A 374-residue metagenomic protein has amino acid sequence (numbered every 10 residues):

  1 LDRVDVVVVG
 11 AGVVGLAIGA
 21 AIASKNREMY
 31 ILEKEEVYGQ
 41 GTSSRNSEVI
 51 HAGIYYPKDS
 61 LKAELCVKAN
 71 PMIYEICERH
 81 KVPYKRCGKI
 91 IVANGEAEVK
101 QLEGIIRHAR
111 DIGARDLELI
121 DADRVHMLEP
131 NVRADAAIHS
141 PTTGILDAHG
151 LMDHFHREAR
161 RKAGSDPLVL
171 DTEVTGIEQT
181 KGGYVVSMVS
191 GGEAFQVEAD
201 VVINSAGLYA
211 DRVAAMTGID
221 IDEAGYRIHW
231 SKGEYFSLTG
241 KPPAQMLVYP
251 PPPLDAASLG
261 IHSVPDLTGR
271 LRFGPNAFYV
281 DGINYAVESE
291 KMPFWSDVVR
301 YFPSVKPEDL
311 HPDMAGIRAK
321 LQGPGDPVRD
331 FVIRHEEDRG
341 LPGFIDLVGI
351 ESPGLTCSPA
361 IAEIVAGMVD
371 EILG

Functional and structural regions predicted by a protein language model:
V4-I31: N-terminal Rossmann-like FAD-binding beta1-loop-alpha1 element of flavoenzymes
V14, V37, Y209: Conserved Rossmann-like nucleotide-cofactor binding loop
A21, I50, V82-K85, Q196 (+2 more regions): Active-site substrate-recognition segment that forms the wall of the catalytic cavity or substrate channel
A23-R45: Glycine-rich FAD pyrophosphate-binding loop
K25, V328-G374: C-terminal lid/capping helical subdomain adjacent to the catalytic/cofactor pocket in oxidative enzymes
E48-R124, L128, A134, I261: Dinucleotide-binding Rossmann-like beta1-alpha1 core, especially the glycine-rich loop that anchors the ADP
P57-K68, V92-Q101, H139-R157, V169 (+2 more regions): Short beta-strand to alpha-helix junction loop
I138-D200, P359, M368: Helical element adjacent to the flavin cofactor pocket in flavoenzyme catalytic cores
